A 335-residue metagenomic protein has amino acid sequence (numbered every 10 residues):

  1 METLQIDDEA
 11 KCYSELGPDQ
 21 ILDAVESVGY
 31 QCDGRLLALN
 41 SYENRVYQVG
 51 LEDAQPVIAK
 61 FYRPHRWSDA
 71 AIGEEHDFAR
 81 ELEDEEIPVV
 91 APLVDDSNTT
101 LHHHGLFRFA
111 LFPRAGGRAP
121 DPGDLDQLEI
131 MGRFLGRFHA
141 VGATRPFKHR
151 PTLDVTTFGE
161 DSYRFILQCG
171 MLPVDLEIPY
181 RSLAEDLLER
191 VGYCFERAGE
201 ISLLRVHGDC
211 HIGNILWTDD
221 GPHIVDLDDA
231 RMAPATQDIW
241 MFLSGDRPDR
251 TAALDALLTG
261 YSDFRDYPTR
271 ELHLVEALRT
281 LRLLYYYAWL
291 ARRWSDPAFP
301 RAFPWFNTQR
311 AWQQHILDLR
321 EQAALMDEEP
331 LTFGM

Functional and structural regions predicted by a protein language model:
M1-C32: Juxta-kinase regulatory segment immediately upstream of eukaryotic protein kinase catalytic domains
V28-G50: ATP-binding glycine-rich phosphate-binding loop
E43-A59, P92, E189-I239, M335: Active-site acidic catalytic loop and adjacent metal/ATP-binding pocket of ATP-dependent phosphoryl transfer enzymes
G50-F147: ATP-binding pocket architecture of kinase catalytic cores
P64, F107-P122, Y163-L172, Y286-A302: A glycine-centered beta->alpha junction motif in the catalytic cores of kinase/phosphotransferase enzymes
D121-P179, L203: A cross-family kinase active-site recognition segment
G170, A288-M335: ATP/Mg2+ or Mg2+-diphosphate-binding catalytic cores that bind nucleotide phosphates or diphosphates via glycine-rich
A235-D266, R282-A298: Active-site activation/catalytic loop segments of kinase-like enzymes and analogous catalytic loops in related
